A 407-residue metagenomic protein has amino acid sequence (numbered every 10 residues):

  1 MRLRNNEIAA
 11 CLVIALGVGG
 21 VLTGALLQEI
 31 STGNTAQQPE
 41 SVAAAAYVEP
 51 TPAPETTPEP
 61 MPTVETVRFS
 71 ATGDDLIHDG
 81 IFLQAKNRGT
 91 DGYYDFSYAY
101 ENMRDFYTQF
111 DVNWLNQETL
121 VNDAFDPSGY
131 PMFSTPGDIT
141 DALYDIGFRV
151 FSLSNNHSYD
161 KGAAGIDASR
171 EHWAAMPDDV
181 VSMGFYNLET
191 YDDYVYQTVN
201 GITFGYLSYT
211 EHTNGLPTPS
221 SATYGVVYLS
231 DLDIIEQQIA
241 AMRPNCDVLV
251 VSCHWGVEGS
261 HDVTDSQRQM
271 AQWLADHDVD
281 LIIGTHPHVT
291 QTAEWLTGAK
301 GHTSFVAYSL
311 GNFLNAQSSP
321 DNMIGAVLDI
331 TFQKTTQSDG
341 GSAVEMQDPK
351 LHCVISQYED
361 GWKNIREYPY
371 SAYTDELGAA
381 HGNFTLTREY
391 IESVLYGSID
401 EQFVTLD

Functional and structural regions predicted by a protein language model:
M1-I14: N-terminal Sec-pathway targeting helices
A9-C11, G19-D407: Acidic, metal/ion-coordinating pockets
